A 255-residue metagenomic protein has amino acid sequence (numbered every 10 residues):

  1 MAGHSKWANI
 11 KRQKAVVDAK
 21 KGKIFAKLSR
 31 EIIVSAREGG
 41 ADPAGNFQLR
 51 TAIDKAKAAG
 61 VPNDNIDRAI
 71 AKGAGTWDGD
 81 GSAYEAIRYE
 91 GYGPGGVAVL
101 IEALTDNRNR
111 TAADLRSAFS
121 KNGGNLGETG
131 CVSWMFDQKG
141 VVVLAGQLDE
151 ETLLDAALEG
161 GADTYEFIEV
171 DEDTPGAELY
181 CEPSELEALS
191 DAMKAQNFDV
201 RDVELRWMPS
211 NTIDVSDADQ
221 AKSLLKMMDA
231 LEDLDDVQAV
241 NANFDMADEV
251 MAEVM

Functional and structural regions predicted by a protein language model:
M1-G127, C131-V141, M255: N-terminal cationic and glycine-rich segments that engage phosphates or anionic surfaces
V143-M255: Positively charged, low-complexity, intrinsically disordered RNA-binding extensions
